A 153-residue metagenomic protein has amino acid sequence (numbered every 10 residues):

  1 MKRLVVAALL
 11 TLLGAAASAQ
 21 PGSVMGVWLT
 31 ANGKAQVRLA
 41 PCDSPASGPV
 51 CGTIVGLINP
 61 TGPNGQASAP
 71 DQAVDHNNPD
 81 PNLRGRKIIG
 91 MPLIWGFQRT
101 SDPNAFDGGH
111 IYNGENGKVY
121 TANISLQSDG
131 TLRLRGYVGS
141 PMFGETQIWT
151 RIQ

Functional and structural regions predicted by a protein language model:
K2-L9: Sec-dependent signal peptide recognition, specifically the positively charged N-region followed immediately by
G14-A16: N-terminal signal peptide c-region/cleavage motif recognized by signal peptidases
S18-V27: N-terminal helix-cap/turn-to-beta initiation motif at the start of protein domains
M25, A31, Q36-T121: Central antiparallel beta-sheet cores of small beta-barrel/beta-sandwich binding domains
D43, L126, V138: A short beta-strand motif that forms part of the nucleic acid-binding face of small beta-barrel RNA-binding folds
T121-L126, T131-L132: C-terminal terminal-subdomain/extension
D129-T131, V138-Q153: Edge beta-strand at a domain terminus
